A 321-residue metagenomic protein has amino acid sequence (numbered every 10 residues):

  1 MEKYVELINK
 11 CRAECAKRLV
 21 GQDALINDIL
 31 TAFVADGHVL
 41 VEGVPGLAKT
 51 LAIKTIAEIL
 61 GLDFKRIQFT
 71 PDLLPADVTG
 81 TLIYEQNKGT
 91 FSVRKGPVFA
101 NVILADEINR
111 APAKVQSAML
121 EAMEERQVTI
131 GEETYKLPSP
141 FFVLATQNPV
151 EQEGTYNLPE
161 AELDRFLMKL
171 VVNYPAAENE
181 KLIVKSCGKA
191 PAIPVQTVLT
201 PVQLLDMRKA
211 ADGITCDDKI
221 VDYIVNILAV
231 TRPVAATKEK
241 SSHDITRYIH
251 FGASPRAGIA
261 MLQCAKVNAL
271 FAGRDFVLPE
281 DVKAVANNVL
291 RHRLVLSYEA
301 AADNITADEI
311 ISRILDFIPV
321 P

Functional and structural regions predicted by a protein language model:
M1, A235-P321: C-terminal engagement/docking regions of AAA+ P-loop ATPases
M1-L25, I214-T215: Dynamic helix-loop-helix/coil hinge segments at AAA+ ATPase domain boundaries and subdomain interfaces
D28-T31, Y84-L104: Conserved alpha-helical scaffold flanking the Walker A/P-loop in AAA+ ATPase domains
F33-T70: Walker A/P-loop
V44, V78, T146: P-loop (Walker A) phosphate-binding loop of NTP-binding proteins
P75, T79, T155-K209, D217-I227: Conserved AAA+ ATPase core "coupling" helix
S92-N101, I130-Q147, L158-L167: AAA+/SF3 P-loop NTPase mechanochemical coupling elements
P97-E124, P138, E153-E162, Y174-L182: Conserved AAA+/SF3 P-loop NTPase catalytic/coupling segment centered on the Walker-B
